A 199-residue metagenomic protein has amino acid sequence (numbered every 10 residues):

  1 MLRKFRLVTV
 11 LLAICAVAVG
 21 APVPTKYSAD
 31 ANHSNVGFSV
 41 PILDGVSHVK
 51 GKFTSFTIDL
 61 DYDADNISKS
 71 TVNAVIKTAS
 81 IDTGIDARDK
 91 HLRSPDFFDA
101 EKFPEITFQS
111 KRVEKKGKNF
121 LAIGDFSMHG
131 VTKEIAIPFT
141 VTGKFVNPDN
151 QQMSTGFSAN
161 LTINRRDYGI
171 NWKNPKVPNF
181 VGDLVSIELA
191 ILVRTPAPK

Functional and structural regions predicted by a protein language model:
M1-T9: Bacterial N-terminal signal peptides that target proteins for export
V8-V17: Bacterial N-terminal signal peptides
G20-K199: Low-complexity, acidic/polar, glycine-enriched regions of mature
